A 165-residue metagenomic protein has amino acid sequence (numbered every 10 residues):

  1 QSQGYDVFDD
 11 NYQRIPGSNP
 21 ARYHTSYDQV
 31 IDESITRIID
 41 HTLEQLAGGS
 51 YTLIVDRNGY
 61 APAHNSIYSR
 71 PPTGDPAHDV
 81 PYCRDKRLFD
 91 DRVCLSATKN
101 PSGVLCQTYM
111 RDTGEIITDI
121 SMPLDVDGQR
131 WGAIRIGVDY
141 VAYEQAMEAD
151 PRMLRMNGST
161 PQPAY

Functional and structural regions predicted by a protein language model:
Q1-Y165: N-terminal membrane-sensor/transducer module of prokaryotic signaling receptors
